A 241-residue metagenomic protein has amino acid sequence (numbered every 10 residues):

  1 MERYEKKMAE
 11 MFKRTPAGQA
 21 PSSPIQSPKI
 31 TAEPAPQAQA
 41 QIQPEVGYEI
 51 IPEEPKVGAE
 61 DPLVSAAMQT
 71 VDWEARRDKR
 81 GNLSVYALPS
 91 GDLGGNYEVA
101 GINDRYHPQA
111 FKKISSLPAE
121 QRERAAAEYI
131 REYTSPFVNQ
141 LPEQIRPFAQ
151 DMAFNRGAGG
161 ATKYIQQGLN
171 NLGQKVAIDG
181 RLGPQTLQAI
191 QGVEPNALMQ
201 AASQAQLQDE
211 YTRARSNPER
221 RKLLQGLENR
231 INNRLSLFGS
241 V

Functional and structural regions predicted by a protein language model:
E2-V241: Cell-wall polysaccharide-cleaving catalytic domain and substrate-binding groove, primarily in peptidoglycan/chitin
